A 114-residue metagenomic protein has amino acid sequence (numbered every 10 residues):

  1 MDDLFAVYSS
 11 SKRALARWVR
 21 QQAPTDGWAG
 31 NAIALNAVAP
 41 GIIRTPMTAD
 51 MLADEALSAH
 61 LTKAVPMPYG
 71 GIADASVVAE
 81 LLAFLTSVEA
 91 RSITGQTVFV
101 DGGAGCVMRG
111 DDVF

Functional and structural regions predicted by a protein language model:
M1-A29, I42-I43: Catalytic loop of short-chain dehydrogenase/reductase
Y8-S9, R13, A37, A59-I93 (+1 more regions): C-terminal helical subdomain
R13, I33, A37-M47, M51-L52 (+2 more regions): PG/GG-rich flexible active-site loop of Rossmann-like NAD(P)H-dependent oxidoreductases, especially the SDR superfamily
Q22, D26, E55, E89: Active-site catalytic pocket residues across diverse enzymes, especially alpha/beta-hydrolases
A29, A34, I93-G95: Short, small/polar-rich loop/turn modules that mediate ligand/substrate recognition or access, typified
I43-P66, M108-F114: A glycine/serine/threonine-rich, flexible loop-to-helix segment that serves as the NAD(P) cofactor-binding "lid"
T94-F114: Short C-terminal tail/terminal secondary-structure segment of NAD(P)H-dependent dehydrogenase/reductase domains
